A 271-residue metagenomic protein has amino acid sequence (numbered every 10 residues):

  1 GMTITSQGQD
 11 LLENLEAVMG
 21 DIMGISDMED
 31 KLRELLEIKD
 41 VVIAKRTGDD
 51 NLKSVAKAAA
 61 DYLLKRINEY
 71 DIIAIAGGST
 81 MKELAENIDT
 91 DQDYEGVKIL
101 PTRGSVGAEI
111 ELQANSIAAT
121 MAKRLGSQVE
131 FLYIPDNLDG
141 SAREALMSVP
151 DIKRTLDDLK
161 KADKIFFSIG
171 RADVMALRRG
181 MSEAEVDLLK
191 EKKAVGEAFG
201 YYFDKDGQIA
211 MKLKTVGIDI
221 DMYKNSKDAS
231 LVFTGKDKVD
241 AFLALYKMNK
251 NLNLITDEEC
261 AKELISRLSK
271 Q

Functional and structural regions predicted by a protein language model:
G1-M2, E69: Proteins with a high burden of low-complexity, intrinsically disordered sequence enriched in S/T/G/P/A and R, requiring
T3-E13, S26, V106-Q271: Conserved phosphate- and dinucleotide-binding cores of soluble alpha/beta proteins, encompassing both enzyme active
D21-D139, V239, K247-L252, E258-R267: N-terminal active-site beta-alpha-beta segment that forms phosphate/nucleotide-binding and substrate-recognition loops
